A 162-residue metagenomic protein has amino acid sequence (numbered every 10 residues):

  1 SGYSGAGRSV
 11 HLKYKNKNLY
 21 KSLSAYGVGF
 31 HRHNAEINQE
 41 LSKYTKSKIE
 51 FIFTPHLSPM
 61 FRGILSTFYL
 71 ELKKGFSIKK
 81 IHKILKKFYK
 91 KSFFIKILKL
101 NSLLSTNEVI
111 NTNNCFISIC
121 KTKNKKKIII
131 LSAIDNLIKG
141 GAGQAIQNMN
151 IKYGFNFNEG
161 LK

Functional and structural regions predicted by a protein language model:
S1, K79-K83, F155-K162: Short alpha-helical "patches" and their helix-cap loops
Y3-I130: C-terminal substrate-binding/catalytic lobe of Rossmann-fold NAD(P)-dependent oxidoreductases
N114-K162: NAD(P)-dependent Rossmann-like dehydrogenase/reductase catalytic/cofactor-binding core
